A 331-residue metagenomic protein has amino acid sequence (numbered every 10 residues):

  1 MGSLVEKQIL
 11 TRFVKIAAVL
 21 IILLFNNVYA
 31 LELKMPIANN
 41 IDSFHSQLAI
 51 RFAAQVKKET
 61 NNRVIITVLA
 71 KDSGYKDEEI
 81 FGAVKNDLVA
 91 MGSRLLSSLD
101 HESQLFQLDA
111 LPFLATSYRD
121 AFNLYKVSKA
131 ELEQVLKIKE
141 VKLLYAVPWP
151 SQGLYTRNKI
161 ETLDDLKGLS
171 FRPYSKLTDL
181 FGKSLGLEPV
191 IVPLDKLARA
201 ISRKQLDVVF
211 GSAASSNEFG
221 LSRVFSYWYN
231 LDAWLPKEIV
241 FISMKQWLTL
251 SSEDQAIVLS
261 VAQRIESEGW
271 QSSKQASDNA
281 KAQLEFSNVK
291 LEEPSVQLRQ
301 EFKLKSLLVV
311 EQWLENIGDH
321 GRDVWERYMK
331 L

Functional and structural regions predicted by a protein language model:
S3-A17: Bacterial N-terminal signal peptides that target proteins for export
L4, I22-L23, A30: A composition/secondary-structure signal for short, hydrophobic, low-basic-content segments with alpha-helix propensity
K15-N26: Bacterial N-terminal signal peptides
L31-D120, S128-L132, L136-L331: N-terminal secretory/targeting leader peptides
N123: Short beta-strand-centered segments that line the small-molecule binding cleft or hinge of alpha/beta clamshell
